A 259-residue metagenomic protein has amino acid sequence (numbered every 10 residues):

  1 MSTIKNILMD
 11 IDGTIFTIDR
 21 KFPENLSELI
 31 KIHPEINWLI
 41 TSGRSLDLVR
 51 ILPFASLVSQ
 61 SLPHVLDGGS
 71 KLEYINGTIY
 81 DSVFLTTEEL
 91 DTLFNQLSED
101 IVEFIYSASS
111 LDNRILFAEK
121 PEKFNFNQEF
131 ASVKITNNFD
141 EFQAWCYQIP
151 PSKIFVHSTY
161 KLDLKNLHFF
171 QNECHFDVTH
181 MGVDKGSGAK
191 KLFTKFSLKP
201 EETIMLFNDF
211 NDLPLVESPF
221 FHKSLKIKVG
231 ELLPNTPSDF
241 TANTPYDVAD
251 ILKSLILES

Functional and structural regions predicted by a protein language model:
S2-I4, P23, V178-M181, K185-S259: Mg2+-dependent phosphoryl-transfer enzymes with acidic/Ser/Thr/Gly-rich catalytic loops
T3-R20: Asp-based phosphoryl-transfer active-site loop
I7-M9, H64, M205: Residue-level marker for buried hydrophobic side chains located in beta-strands that build the well-ordered beta-sheet
G13, R44, S70, N208-D209: Active-site metal-binding loops of divalent metal-dependent hydrolases
K21-P121: Active-site phosphate-binding/coordination module
E35-L39, Q60-L62, S152-K153, P200-I204 (+1 more regions): Short active-site oxyanion
I36, L62, I79-D81, E129-V133 (+3 more regions): Active-site regions of enzymes building and remodeling cell-envelope glycoconjugates
D100, S107-L206, F210-S218: Conserved acidic, metal-coordinating active-site core of Asp-based, Mg2+-dependent phosphoryl-transfer enzymes
